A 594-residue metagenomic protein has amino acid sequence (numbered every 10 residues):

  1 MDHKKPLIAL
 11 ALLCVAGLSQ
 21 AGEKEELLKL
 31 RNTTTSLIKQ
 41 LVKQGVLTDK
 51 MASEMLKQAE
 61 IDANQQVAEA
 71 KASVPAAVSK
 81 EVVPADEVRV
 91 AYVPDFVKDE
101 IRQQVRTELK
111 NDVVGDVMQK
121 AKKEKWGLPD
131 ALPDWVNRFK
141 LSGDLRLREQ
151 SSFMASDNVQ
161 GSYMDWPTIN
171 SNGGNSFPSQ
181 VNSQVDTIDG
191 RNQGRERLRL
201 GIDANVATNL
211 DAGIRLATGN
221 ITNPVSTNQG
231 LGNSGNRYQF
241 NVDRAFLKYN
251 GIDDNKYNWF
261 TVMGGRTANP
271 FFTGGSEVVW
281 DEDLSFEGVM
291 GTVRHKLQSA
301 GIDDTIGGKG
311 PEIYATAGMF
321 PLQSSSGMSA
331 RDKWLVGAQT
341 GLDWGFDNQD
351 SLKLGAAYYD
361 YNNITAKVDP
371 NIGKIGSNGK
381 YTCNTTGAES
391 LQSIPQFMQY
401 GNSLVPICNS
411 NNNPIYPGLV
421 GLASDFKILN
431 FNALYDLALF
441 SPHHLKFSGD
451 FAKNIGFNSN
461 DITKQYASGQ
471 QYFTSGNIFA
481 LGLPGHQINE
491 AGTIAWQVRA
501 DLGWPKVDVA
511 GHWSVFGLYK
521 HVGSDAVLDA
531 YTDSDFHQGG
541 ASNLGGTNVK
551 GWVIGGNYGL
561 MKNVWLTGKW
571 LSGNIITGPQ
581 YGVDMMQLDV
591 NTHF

Functional and structural regions predicted by a protein language model:
M1-L7: Bacterial N-terminal signal peptides that target proteins for export
L7-L12, L18-N182: N-terminal periplasmic/intermembrane-space "pro-region" immediately following the signal or transit peptide
K24-E25, D95, D134, Q184-T187 (+2 more regions): Outer-membrane beta-barrel pore domains
L30, N236, G545: Charged, low-complexity surface patches
S53-E54, A217, L352, L571 (+1 more regions): Proline- and acidic/polar-enriched loop/turn elements at helix boundaries
A59, R138-K140, R148, T187-I364 (+1 more regions): Outer membrane beta-barrel
D116, E149-N255, F271-W280, Y416 (+3 more regions): Surface-exposed loop and membrane-interface regions of Gram-negative outer-membrane beta-barrel proteins
L284-E287, T292-G345, D350-L445, A452: A compositional/structural signature marking long, glycine- and acidic/polar-rich segments with frequent tryptophans
